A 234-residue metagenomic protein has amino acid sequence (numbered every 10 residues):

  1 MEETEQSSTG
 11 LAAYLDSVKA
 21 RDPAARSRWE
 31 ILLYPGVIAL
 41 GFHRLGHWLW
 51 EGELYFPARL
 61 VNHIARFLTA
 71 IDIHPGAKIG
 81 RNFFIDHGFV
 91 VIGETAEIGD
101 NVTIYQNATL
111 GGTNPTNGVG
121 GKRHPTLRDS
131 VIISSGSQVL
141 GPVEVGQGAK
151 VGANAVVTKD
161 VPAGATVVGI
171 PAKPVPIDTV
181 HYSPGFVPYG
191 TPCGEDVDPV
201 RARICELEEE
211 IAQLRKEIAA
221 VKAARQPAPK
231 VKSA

Functional and structural regions predicted by a protein language model:
M1-T69, Y182-A234: Terminal amphipathic alpha-helical/low-complexity segments used for targeting or macromolecular assembly
G41, V157, P174: Short phosphate-engaging motifs
T69, H74-P75, G80-R81, D86-G88 (+11 more regions): Left-handed beta-helix
I92-G93, G111, D178, G185-Y189: Short, low-complexity, polar/charged sequence segments that are solvent-exposed and flexible
V119-G120: Gly/Ser-enriched beta-turn/beta-hairpin loop segments
A165-V187: Conserved beta-strand-loop-alpha-helix hinge in the C-terminal portion of ABC ATPase nucleotide-binding domains
